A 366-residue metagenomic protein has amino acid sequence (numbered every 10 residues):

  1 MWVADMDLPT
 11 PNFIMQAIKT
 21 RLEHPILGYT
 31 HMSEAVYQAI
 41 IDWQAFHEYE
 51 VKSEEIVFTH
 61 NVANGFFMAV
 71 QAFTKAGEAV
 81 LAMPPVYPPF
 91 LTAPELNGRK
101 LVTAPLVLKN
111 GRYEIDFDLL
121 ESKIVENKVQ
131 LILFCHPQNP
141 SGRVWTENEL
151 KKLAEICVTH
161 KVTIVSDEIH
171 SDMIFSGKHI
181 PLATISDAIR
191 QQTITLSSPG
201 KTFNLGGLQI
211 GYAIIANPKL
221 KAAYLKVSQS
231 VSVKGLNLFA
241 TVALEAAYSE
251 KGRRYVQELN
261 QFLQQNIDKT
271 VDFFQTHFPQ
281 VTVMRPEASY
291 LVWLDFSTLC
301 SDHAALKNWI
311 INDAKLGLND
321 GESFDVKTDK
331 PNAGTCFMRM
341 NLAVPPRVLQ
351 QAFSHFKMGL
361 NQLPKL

Functional and structural regions predicted by a protein language model:
W2-N61, M68, S249-E250, L363-L366: N-terminal small-domain helix-loop-helix segment of the aminotransferase-like
Q16-T20, D187, Q191-Q264, M358-P364: Conserved core segment of the aminotransferase class I/II
V51-I56, A76-A79, R190-T193: Short acidic capping loops at alpha-helix termini that bridge into adjacent secondary structure
A72-P94: Conserved PLP-anchoring active-site segment centered on the Schiff-base-forming lysine
N97, N127, T159-H160, I189 (+1 more regions): Helix C-cap/helix->beta junction micro-motif
V107-K178: Active-site phosphate-binding strand-loop segment of PLP-dependent enzymes
E245, Q261-V271, V283-F296, A333-G334: Conserved glycine-rich beta-strand-loop-beta hairpin in the small C-terminal domain of fold type I
W309-L318, F324-L366: PLP-dependent enzyme catalytic core of the Aspartate aminotransferase-like
